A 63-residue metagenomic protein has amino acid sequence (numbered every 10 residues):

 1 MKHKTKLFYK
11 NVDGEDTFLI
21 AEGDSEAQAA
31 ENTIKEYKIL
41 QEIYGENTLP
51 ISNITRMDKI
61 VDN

Functional and structural regions predicted by a protein language model:
M1, Q28-A30, I51, T55-R56: Compositionally biased, low-complexity segments enriched in small residues
M1-D16: Short aromatic-glycine-(Arg/Gly/Cys) micro-motifs in beta-strand/loop hairpins
E15, A29-E31, M57-D62: Residues in flexible loops and secondary-structure boundaries
F18-I20: Well-ordered beta-strand positions in beta-sheet-rich domains
D24-E46: A short, charged, amphipathic alpha-helix used as a generic interaction element across diverse proteins
I39-N63: Short, mixed-charge low-complexity intrinsically disordered segments
